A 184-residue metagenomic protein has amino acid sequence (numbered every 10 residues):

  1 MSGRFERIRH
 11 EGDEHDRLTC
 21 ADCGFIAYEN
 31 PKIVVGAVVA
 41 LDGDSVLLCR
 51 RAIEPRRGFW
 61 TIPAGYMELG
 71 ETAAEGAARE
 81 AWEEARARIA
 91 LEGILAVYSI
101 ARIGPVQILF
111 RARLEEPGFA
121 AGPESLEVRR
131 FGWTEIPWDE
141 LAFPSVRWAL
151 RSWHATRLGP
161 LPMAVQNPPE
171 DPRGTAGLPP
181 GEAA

Functional and structural regions predicted by a protein language model:
M1-A37: Acidic, metal-coordinating catalytic segment for phosphate/diphosphate chemistry, firing primarily on the Nudix
T19, L47-L48, T61, A90 (+1 more regions): Conserved beta-strand segments that form the floor/walls of ligand-binding pockets within enzyme and binding domains
G36, S45, E127: Conserved beta-strand and immediately adjacent loop positions that scaffold enzyme active sites
V39-A40, L48, A112, R130: Conserved hydrophobic "DFG−1" position in protein kinase catalytic cores
L41-E83: Conserved Nudix-box catalytic region and its N-terminal flanking loop in Nudix hydrolases and closely related
E54, Y98-R102, P169: A short beta-turn/loop motif at secondary-structure boundaries
M67-S152, T156, P160-M163, G174-A184: Unchanged
